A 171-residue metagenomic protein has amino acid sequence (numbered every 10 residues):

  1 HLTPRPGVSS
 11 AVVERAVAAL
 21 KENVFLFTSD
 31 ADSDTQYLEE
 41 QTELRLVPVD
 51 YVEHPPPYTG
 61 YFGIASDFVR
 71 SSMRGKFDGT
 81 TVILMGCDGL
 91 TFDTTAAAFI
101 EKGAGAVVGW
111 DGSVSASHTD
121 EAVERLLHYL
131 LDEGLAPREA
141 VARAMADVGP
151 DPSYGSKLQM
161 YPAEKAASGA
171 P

Functional and structural regions predicted by a protein language model:
H1: Short, structured active-site "lid" loops
S9-A11: Domain-scale, conserved, charged regions that form catalytic cores and adjacent regulatory/interaction surfaces
V13-E121: Catalytic cores of nucleophile-dependent amide-cleaving enzymes
T80-P171: Active-site-proximal C-terminal subdomain of hydrolase catalytic domains
